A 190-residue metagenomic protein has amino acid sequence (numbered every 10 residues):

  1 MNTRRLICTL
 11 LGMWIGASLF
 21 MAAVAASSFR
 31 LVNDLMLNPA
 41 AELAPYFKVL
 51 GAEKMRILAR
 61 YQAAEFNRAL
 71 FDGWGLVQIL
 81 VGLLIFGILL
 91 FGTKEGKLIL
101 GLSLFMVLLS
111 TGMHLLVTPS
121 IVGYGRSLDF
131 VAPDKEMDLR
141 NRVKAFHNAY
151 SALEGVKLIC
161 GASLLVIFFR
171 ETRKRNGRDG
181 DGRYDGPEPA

Functional and structural regions predicted by a protein language model:
N2-I15, L84, I88-L109: Interfacial segments of alpha-helical transmembrane regions
N2-L80, D129-R140: Interfacial loop at the N-terminal end of multi-pass membrane proteins
S18, A22, S110-V117, L158: Alpha-helical transmembrane segments
A26, R30-M36, L90-K97, F169-N176: Transmembrane helix-loop junctions in multipass membrane proteins, especially transporters and channels
L70, D138-L158: Individual transmembrane alpha-helices with interfacial aromatic-anchor signatures
V77-F91, A152-R173: Selective detector of the "anchor" transmembrane alpha-helix that sits immediately C-terminal
H114-A132: Functional transmembrane-helix hotspots
T172-A190: Membrane-interfacial, low-structure loops and terminal tails that flank and connect transmembrane helices in multi-pass
